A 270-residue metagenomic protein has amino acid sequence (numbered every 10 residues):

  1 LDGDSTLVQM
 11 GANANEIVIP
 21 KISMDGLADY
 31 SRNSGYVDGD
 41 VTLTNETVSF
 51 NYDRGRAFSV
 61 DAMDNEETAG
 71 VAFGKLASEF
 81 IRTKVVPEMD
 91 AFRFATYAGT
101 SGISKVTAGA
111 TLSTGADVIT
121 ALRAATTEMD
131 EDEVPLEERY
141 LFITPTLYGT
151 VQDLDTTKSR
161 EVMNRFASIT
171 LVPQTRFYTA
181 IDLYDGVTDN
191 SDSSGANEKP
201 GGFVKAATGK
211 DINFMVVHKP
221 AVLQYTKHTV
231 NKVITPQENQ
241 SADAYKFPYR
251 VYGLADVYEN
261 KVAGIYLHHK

Functional and structural regions predicted by a protein language model:
L1-G3, M10-G26, E46-N51, T68 (+2 more regions): Sequence/fold signature of self-assembling virion shell proteins
L1-Q9, T126-E131: Short, charged/polar N-terminal "headpieces" of proteins
D2-S5, F94-Y97, R139-F142: Short coil/turn segments at secondary-structure boundaries
V18, M24, V37, T44-A69 (+2 more regions): Structured, hydrophobic secondary-structure cores that serve as assembly/anchoring elements
D29-S34, N260: Short, glycine/acidic-enriched capping/hinge loops at junctions between secondary-structure elements
R32-V41, L76-K84: Short, mixed-charge, low-aromatic patches
N65-V134, P145, L267-K270: Alpha-helical scaffold segments that mediate packing/assembly in large oligomeric complexes
